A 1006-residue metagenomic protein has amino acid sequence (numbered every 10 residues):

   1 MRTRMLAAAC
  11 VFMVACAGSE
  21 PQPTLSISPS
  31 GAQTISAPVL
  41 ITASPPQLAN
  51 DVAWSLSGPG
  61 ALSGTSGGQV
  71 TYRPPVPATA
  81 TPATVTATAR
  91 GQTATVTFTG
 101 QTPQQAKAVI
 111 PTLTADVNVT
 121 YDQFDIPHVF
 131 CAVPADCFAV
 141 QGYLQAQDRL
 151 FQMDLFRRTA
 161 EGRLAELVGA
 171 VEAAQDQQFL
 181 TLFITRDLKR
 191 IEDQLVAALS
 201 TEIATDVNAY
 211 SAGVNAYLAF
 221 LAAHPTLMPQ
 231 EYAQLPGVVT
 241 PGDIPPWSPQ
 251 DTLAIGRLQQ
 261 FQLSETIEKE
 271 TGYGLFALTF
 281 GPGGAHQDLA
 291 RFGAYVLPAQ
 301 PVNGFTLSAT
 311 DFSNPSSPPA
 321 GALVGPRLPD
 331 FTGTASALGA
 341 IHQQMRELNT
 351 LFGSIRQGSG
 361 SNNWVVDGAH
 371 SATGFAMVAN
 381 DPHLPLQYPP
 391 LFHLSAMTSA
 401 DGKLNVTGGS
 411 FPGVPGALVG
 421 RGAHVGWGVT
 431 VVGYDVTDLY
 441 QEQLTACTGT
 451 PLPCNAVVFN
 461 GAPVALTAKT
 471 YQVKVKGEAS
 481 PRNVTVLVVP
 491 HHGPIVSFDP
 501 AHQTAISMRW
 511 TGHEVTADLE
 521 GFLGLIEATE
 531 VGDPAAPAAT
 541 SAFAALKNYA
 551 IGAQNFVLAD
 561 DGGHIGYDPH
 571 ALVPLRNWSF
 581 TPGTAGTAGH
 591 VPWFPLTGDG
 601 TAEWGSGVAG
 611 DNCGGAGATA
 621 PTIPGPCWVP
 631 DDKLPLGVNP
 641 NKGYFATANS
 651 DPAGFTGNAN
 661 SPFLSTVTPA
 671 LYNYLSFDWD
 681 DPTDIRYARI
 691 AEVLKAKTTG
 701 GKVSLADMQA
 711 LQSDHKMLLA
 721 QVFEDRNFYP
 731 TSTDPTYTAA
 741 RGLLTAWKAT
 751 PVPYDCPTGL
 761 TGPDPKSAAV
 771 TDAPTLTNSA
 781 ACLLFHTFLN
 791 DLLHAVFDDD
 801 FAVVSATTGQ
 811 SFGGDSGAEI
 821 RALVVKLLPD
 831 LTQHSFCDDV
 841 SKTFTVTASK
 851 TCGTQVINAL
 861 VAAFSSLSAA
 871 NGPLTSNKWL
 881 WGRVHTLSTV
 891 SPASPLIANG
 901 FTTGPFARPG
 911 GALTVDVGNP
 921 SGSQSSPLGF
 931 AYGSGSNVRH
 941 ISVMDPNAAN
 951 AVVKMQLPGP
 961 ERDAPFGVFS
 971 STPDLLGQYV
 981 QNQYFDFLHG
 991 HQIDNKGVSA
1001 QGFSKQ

Functional and structural regions predicted by a protein language model:
M13-G31, T95-K107: Bacterial Sec-dependent N-terminal signal peptides
I27-I35, A53-R73, P77: Low-complexity "stalk/linker" and mucin-like segments enriched in Ser/Thr/Pro/Ala/Gly
A37-P45: A short beta-strand segment in extracellular, disulfide-stabilized domains
P45-D51: Short proline/glycine-enriched turn/loop motifs at strand-loop junctions of beta-rich domains
A106-M377, P382, A400, T511: Substrate-recognition/specificity elements adjacent to catalytic centers across diverse enzyme folds
S399, G409, V429, Y434-G598: Glycine- and hydrophobic-rich flexible loops that cap the catalytic core of alpha/beta enzyme folds
T437, G552-K697, L793: Hydrophobic alpha-helical segments
G657-T733, Y737, V856-Q1006: Terminal end segments
